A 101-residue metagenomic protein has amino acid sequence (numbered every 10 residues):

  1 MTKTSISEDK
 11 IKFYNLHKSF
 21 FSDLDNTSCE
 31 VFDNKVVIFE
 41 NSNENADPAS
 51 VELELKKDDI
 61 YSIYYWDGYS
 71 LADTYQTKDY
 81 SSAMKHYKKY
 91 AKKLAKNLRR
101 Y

Functional and structural regions predicted by a protein language model:
M1-K12, Y65-Y101: Mixed-charge, Lys/Arg-enriched low-complexity segments
M1-N45, Y101: Negatively charged, low-complexity tracts enriched in Asp/Glu with abundant Ser/Thr
N34-K35, D58-D59, D79: Beta-strand-connecting loop/turn residues
N45-A72: Short aromatic-glycine-(Arg/Gly/Cys) micro-motifs in beta-strand/loop hairpins
